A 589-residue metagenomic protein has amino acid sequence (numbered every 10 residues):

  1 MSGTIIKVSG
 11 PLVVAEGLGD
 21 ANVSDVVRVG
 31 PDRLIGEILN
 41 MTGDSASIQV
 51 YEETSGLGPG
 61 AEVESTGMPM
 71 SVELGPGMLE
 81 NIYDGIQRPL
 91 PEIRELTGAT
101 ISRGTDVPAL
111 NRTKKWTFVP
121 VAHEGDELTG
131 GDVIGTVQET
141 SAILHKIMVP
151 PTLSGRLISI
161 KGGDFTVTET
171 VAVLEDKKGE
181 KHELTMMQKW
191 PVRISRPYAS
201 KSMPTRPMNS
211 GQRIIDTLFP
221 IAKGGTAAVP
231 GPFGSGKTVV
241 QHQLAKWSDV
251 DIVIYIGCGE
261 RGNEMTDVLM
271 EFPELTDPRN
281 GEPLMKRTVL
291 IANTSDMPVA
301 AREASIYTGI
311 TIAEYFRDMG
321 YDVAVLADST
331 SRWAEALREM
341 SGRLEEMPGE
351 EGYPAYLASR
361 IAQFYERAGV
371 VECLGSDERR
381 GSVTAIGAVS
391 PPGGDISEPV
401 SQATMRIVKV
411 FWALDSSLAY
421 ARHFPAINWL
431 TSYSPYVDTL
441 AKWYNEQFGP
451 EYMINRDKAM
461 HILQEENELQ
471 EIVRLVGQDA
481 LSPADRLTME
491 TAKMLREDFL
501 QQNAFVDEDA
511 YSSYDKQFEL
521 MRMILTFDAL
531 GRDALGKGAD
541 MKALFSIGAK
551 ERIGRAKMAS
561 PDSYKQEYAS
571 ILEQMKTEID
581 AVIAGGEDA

Functional and structural regions predicted by a protein language model:
M1-S102: N-terminal accessory targeting/assembly segments
L18, D32, M68-P69, Q87 (+5 more regions): Short, surface-exposed secondary-structure boundary micro-motifs
N40-S45, P76-Q87, I143-G163, K181-R196: Short, compositionally biased
D44-A46, M68, S154-L157, V229-P230 (+2 more regions): Metallocofactor- and cofactor-centric catalytic cores in central/energy metabolism, strongly enriched
V50, S55, F118-E127, R156-T166: Short histidine-centered loop motifs in beta-beta connectors
E95-P150, T166-T226, V240-Q243, P278-M297 (+1 more regions): P-loop NTPase nucleotide-binding/switch module
T217-L218, G224-A549: P-loop NTPase catalytic core
L535-A589: C-terminal amphipathic alpha-helical interaction region
